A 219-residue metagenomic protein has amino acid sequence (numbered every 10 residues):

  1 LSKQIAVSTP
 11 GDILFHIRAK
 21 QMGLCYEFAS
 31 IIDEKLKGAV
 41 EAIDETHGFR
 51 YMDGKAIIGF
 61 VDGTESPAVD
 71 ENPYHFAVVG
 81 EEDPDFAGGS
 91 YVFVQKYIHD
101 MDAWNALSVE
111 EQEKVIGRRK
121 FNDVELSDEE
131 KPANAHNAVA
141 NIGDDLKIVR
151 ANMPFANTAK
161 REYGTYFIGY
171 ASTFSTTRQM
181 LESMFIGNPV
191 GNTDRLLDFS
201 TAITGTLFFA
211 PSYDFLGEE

Functional and structural regions predicted by a protein language model:
L1-E219: Long, histidine/aromatic-enriched segments associated with O2/redox biology
